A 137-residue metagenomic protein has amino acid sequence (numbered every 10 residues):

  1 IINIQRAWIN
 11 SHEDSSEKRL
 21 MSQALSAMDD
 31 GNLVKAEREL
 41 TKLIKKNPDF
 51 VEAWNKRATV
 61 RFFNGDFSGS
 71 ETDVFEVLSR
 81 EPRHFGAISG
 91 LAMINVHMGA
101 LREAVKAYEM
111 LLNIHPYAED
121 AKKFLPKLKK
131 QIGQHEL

Functional and structural regions predicted by a protein language model:
I1-I2, E37, E71, R102-V105 (+2 more regions): Conserved positions within tetratricopeptide repeat
I1-S15: Long, contiguous interaction/recruitment modules in multidomain scaffold/adaptor proteins
I2-Q5, T41, F75, E109: Alpha-solenoid helical repeat scaffolds
Q5-W8, I44, L78, L112 (+1 more regions): A conserved position within tetratricopeptide repeats
N10, D29, F63, H97-M98 (+1 more regions): Register position in tetratricopeptide repeats
N10, V105-L137: Terminal, low-structured helical/coil segments at or just beyond the last alpha-helical repeat
D14-G86: Alpha-helical adaptor scaffolds
